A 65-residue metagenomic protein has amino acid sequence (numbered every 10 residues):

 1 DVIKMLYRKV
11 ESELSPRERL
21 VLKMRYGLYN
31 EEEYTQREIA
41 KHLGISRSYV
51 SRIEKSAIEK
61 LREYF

Functional and structural regions predicted by a protein language model:
D1-F65: Transcription-machinery-associated regions
